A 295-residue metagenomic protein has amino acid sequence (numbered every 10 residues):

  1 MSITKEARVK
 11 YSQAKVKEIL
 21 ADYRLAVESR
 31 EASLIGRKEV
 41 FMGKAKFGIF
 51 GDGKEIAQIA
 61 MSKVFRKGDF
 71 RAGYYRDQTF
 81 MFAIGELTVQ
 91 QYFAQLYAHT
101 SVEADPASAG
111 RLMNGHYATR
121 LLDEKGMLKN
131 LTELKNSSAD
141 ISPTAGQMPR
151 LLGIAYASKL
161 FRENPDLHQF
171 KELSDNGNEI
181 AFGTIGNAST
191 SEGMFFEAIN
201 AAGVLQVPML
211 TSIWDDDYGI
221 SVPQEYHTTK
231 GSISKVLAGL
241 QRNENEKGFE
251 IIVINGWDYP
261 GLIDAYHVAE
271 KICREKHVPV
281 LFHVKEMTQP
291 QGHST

Functional and structural regions predicted by a protein language model:
M1-K46, K67, Y75-D77: Cofactor-/ligand-binding subdomain signature composed of acidic, glycine-rich, tryptophan-containing flexible loops
S2-I3, Y266, K271-T295: Glycine/aspartate-rich loop-and-adjacent alpha/beta segment that forms the canonical ThDP
K38, K44-S212, G219, P223-Q241 (+1 more regions): Cofactor-binding active-site loop characterized by glycine-rich and histidine/acidic residues
Q78, D216-Y218, D258, V284-Q291: Glycine-rich beta-alpha junction loops
I84, S221-Q224, I263-D264, G292-T295: Short, well-ordered secondary-structure micro-motifs
A188-G193, W257-H267: Active-site glycine- and acidic-residue-rich loops that bind and position anionic ligands or nucleotide-like cofactors
A201, T211-D217, D264, V268-E275: Active-site cavity-forming subdomains of large catalytic enzyme subunits
S212-I213, I252-N255, L281-K285: Short, conserved beta-strand edge motifs with alternating hydrophobic and charged residues
